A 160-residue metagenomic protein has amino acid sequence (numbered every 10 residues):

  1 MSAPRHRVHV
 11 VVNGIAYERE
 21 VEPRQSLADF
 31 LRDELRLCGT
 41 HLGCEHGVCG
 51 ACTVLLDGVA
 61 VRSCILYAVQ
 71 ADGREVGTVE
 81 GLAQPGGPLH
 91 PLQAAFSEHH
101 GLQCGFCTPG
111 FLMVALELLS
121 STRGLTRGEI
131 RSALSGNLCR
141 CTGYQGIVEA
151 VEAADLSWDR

Functional and structural regions predicted by a protein language model:
M1-R160: Signature of N-terminal electron-transfer/Fe-S-associated modules in redox systems
